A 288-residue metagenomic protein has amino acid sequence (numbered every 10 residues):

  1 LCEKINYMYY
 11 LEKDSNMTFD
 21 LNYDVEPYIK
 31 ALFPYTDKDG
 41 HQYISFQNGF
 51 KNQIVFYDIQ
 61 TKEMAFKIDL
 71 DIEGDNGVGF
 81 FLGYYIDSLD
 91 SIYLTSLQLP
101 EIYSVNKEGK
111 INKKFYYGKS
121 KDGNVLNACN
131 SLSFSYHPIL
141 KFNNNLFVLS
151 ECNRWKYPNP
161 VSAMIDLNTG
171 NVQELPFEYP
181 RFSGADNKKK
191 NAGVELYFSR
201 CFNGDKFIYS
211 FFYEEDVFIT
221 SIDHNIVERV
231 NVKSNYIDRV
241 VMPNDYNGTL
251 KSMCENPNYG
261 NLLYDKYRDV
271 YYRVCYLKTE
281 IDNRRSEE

Functional and structural regions predicted by a protein language model:
C2-I29: A short helix->beta-strand "capping" segment at the edge of beta-propeller domains
S15-Y23, I68-V78, F115-S131, Q173-G193 (+1 more regions): Surface-exposed loop and turn segments in beta-propeller and other repeat-based domains that flank or scaffold
D20-I54: Beta-strand-rich domains and repeat architectures in extracellular enzymes and scaffolds, especially beta-propellers
K30-K38, L82-D87, S131-N143, N191-N203 (+1 more regions): Structural signature of eukaryotic scaffold interfaces centered on beta-propeller domains
G40-G49, D90-L97, P138-L140, N144-W155 (+4 more regions): Short beta-strand elements that form the blades of beta-propeller/WD-repeat-like and other beta-sheet-rich scaffold
L99, K107-N143, L149, N153: Asp-box/WD-like beta-propeller blade repeats and closely related beta-sheet repeat scaffolds
W155-F218: Loop-centered beta-sheet repeat module
E288: Conserved small/polar residues in nucleotide/adenosyl-binding loops
